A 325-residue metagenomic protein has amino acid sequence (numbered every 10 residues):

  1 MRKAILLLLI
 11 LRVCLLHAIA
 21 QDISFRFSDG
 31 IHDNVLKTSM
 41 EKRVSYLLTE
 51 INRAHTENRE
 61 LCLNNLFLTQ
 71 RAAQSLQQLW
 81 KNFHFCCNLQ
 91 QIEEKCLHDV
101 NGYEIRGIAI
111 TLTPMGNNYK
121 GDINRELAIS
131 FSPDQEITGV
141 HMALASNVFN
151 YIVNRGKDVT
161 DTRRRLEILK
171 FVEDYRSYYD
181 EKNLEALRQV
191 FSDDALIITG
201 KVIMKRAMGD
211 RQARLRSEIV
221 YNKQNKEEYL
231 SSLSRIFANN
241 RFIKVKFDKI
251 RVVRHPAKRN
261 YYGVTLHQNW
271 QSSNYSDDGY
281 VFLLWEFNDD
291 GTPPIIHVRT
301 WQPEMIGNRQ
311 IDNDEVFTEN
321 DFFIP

Functional and structural regions predicted by a protein language model:
A4-H17: Sec-dependent N-terminal signal peptides
I19-T56, E136-E181, E185, Q189: Short, low-complexity N-terminal intrinsically disordered segments enriched in polar/charged residues
Q21, D29, R71-S130, D210-D277: Surface-exposed, charged secondary-structure patches
V35, C86-L89, D134-V140, N240-F242 (+1 more regions): A broad structural signal for short, well-ordered beta-strand segments within beta-sheet-rich domains
K42-N82, K182-A207: Short, well-ordered alpha-helical segments enriched in acidic and aromatic residues
A109, L144, F191-D194, K201-V202 (+1 more regions): A mature extracytoplasmic/lumenal domain signature
N117-R164, A257-G263, Q271-P325: Short beta-strand edge/turn micro-motifs at domain boundaries
